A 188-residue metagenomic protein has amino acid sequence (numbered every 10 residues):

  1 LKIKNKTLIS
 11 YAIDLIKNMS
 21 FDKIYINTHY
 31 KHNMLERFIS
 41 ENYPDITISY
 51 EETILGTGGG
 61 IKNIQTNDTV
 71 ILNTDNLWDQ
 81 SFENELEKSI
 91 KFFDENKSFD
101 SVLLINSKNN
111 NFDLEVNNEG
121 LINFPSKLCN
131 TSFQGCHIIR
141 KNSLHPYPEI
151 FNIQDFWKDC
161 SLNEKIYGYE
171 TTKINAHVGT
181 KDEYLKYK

Functional and structural regions predicted by a protein language model:
L1-N33, N84: N-terminal glycine-rich phosphate-binding loop and ensuing alpha1 helix
K4, Y30, E52, K173 (+1 more regions): Short beta->alpha linker loops
I9, I24, L35, I64 (+2 more regions): Residue-level signal for inorganic ion chemistry
N27-H29, S49-E51, L104, P125 (+1 more regions): Conserved beta-strand termini and adjacent loop/short-helix elements that scaffold enzyme active sites in alpha/beta
M34-R37, N63, P146, K186: Phosphate- and divalent-cation-binding pockets in alpha/beta enzyme and binding domains that engage nucleotide-derived
E36-D113: Conserved beta-loop-beta/alpha segment of the NTase-like Rossmann-fold superfamily that binds/positions NTPs
V70, L77, S81-E95, K108-N110 (+1 more regions): Catalytic-core segments of class I nucleotidyltransferases/pyrophosphorylases that form NMP-activated intermediates
E115-L121: Short acidic-glycine loop/turn motifs at beta-strand connectors
